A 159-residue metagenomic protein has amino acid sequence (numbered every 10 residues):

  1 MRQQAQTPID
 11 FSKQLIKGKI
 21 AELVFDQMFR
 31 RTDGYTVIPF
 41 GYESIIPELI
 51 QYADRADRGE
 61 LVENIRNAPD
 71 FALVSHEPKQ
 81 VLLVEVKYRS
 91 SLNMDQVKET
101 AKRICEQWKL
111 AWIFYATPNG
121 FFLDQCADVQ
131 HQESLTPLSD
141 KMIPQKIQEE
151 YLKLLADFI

Functional and structural regions predicted by a protein language model:
M1, G120-I159: Non-catalytic C-terminal interaction segments of nucleic acid-processing enzymes
M1-D33: Nuclease catalytic cores
S12, I16, I20, Y88 (+1 more regions): Generic hydrophobic, helix-prone segments enriched in Leu/Val/Ile
E22, D70, E85: Acidic active-site catalytic centers that drive phospho-/nucleotidyl reactions and related ester hydrolyses
D26-P47: Conserved long hydrophobic alpha-helices within structured protein cores
Q27, R31, R103, K153 (+1 more regions): Charged/polar, solvent-exposed surface patches and flexible loops
F40-P78: Active-site metal-binding core of divalent-cation-utilizing nuclease and nuclease-like domains
N64-R66, P78-P137: Catalytic cores of nucleic-acid endonucleases
